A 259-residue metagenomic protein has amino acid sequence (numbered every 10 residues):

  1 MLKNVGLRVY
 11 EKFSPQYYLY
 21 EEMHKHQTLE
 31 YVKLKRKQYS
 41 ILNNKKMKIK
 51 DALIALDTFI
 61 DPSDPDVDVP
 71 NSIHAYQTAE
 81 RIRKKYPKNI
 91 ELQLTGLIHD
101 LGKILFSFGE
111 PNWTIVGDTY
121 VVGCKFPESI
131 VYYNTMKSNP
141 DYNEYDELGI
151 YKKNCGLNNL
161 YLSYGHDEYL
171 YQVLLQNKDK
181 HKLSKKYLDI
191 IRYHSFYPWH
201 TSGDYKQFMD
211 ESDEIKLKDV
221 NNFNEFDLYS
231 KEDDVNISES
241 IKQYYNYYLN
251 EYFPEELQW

Functional and structural regions predicted by a protein language model:
M1-M47, T58, W259: Non-catalytic interface/linker regions that flank or bridge core catalytic/transmembrane domains
M23-H26, K48-A52, P140-E144: Membrane-targeting and insertion segments and their boundary/processing signals
R36-I73, I150-L157: Active-site flanking loop/helix segments enriched in acidic
K46-L53, S184, K216, K242: Alpha-helix initiation and N-capping motif
F59-P62, F226-Y229, E251, E255: Surface-exposed polar/charged interaction patches
V67-E239: Divalent metal-dependent catalytic cores for phosphoryl transfer on phosphate-bearing substrates
K242-W259: C-terminal helix/juxtamembrane-tail motif
